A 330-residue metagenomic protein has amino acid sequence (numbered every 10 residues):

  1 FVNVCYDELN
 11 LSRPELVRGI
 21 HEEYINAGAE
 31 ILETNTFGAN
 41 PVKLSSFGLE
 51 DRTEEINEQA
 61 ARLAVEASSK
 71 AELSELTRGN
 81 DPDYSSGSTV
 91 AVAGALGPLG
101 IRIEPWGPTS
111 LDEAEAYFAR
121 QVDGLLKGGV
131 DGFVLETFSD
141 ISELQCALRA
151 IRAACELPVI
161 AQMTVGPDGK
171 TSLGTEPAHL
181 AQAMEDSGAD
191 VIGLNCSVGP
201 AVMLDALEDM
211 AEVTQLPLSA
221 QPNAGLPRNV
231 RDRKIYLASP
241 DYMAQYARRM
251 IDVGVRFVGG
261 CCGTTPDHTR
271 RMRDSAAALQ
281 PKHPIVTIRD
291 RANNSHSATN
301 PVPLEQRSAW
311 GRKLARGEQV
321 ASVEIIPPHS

Functional and structural regions predicted by a protein language model:
F1-S330: Domain-level signal for soluble alpha/beta catalytic cores
